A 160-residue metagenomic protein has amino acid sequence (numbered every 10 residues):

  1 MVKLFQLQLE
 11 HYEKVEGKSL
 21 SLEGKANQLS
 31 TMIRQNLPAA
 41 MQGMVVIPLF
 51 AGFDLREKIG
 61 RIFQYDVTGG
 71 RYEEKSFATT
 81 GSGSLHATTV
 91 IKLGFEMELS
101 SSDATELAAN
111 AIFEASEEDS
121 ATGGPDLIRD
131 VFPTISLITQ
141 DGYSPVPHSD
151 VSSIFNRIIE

Functional and structural regions predicted by a protein language model:
M1-E160: Long, low-complexity N-terminal extensions
